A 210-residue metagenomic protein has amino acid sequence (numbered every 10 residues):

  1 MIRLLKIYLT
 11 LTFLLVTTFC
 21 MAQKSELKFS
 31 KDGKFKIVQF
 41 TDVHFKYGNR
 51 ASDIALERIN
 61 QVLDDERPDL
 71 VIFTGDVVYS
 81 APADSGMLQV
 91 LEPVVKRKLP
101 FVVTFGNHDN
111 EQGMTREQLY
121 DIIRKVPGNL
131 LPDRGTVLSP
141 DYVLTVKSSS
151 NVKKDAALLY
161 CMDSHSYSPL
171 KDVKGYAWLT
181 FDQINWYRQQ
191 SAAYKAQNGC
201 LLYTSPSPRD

Functional and structural regions predicted by a protein language model:
M1-Q23: Bacterial Sec-dependent N-terminal signal peptides
A22-P93: N-terminal active-site segment of His-dependent metallophosphoesterases
F35-Y47, A156-H165, S205: Active-site-proximal beta-strand elements of phosphoester/diester hydrolases
F40-V43, T74-V77, T104-H108, M162-H165 (+1 more regions): Active-site-proximal beta-strand/loop segments in catalytic clefts of secreted hydrolases
L88-C200: Extended active-site neighborhood of metal-dependent phosphoesterases/phosphodiesterases
Y203-D210: Conserved small/polar residues in nucleotide/adenosyl-binding loops
